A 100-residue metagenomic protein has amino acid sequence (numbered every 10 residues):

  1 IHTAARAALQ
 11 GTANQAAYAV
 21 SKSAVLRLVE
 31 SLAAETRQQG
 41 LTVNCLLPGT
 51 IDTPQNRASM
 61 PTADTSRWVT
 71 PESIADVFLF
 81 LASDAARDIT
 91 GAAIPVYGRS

Functional and structural regions predicted by a protein language model:
A5: Residue(s) in the substrate-gating loop at a strand-loop-helix junction that position the organic substrate next
Q10-A16, Q38: Active-site loop immediately N-terminal to the catalytic Tyr-X3-Lys motif of short-chain dehydrogenase/reductase
A16, A24-R27, D52, T70-S73: Conserved cofactor-binding/catalytic machinery of classical short-chain dehydrogenase/reductase
S21: Active-site helix of classical SDR
A24, L28-T36, L46, L81: Hydrophobic alpha-helix immediately C-terminal to the catalytic Tyr-X-X-X-Lys motif of short-chain
Q38-L41, C45-L46, T53, T62-S100: C-terminal helical subdomain
Q55-R57: A short local structural element in Rossmann-fold oxidoreductases
